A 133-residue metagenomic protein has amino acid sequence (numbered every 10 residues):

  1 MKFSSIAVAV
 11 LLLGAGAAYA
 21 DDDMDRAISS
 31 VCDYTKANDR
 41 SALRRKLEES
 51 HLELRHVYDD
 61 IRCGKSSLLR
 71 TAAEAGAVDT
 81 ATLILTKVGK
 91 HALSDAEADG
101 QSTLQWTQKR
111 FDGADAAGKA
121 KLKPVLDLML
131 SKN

Functional and structural regions predicted by a protein language model:
M1-A9: Sec-dependent signal peptide recognition, specifically the positively charged N-region followed immediately by
A15-D21: Sec/Tat signal peptide C-region and signal peptidase I cleavage site
D22-Y34, R55-L69, H91-G113: Ankyrin-repeat boundary/"N-cap" motif
N38-S50, G76-T86, A117-D127: Ankyrin repeat structural motif
R40-A75: N-terminal, post-signal-peptide region of Sec/Tat-exported proteins
E48, A73, A96-E97, K109 (+1 more regions): Short polybasic/polar patches that bind polyanions
A75-G76, H91: Solvent-exposed loop/turn segments at secondary-structure junctions within structured extracellular/periplasmic domains
G100-N133: Terminal, low-structured helical/coil segments at or just beyond the last alpha-helical repeat
